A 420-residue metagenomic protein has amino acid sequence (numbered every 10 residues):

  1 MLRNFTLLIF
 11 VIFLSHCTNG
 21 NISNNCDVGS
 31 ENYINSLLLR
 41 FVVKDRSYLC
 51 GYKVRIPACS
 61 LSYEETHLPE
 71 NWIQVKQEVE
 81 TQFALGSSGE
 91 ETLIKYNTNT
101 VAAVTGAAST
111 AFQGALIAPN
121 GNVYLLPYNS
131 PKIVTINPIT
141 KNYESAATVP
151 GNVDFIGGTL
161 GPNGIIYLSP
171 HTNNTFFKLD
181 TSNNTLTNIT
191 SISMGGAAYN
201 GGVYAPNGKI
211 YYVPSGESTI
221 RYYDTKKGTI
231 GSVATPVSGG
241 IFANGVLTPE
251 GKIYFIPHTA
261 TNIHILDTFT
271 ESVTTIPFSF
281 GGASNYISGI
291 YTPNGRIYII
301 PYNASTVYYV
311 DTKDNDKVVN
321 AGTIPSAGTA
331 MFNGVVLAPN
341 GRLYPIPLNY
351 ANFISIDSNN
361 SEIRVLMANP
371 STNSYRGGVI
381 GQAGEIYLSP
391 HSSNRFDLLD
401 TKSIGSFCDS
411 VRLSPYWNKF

Functional and structural regions predicted by a protein language model:
L14-S60: Bacterial Sec-dependent N-terminal signal peptides
E65-H67, V104-A108, A147-G151, T190-M194 (+4 more regions): Surface loop/turn motifs at the tips and blade-to-blade linkers of beta-strand repeat domains
P69-Q77, S109-L116, N152-T159, G196-V203 (+5 more regions): Repeated scaffold domains used in trafficking and secretory/extracellular systems, primarily beta-propellers
Q82-L85, V123-L125, I166-L168, I210-Y212 (+4 more regions): Conserved beta-propeller blade signature
S87-S88, Y128, H171, S215 (+4 more regions): Short loop/turn segments immediately following the C-termini of beta-strands
T92-I94, P131-V134, N174-F177, S218-R221 (+4 more regions): A short loop-to-beta-strand structural motif that recurs across blades of beta-propeller domains
Y96-N99, N137-K141, D180-N184, D224-G228 (+4 more regions): Short loop/turn segments that connect beta-strands within beta-propeller blades
R376-F420: Blade-level signature of beta-propeller repeat domains, shared across WD40, Kelch, NHL, RCC1 and BNR/Asp-box propellers
